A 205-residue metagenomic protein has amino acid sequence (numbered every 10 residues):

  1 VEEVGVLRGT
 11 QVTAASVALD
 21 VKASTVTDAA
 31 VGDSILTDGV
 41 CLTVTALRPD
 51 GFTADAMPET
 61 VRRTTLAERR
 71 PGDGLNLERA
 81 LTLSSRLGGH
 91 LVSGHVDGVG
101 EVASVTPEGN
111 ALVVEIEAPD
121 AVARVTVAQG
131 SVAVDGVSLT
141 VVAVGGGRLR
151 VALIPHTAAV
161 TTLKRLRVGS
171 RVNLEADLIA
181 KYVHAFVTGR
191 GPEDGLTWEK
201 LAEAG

Functional and structural regions predicted by a protein language model:
V1-G205: Conserved loop->alpha-helix
